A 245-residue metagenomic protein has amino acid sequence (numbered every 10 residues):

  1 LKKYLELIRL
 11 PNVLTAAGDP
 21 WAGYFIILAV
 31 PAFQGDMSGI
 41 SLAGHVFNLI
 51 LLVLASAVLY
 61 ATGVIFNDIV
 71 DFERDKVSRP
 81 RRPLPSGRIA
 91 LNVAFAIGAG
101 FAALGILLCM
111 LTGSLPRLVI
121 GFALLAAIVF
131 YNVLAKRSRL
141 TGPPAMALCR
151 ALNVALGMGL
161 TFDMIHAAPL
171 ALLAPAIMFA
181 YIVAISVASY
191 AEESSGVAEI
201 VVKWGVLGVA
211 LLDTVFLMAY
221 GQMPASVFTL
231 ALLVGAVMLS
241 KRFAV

Functional and structural regions predicted by a protein language model:
K2-L5, P11-L14, A102, V133 (+1 more regions): C-terminal membrane-associated helical module and adjoining short loops/tails
Y4, G63-F66, P85, A127 (+4 more regions): Residue-level marker of motif borders
L10, L14, A94-I97: Membrane-interface loop-to-helix entry segments
A17-V70, A102-M110, P116-Y131, L173-V183 (+1 more regions): Membrane-embedded alpha-helical segments that form the functional core of polytopic membrane enzymes, especially those
I27-P31, T112-G113, A135-K136, L160-T161 (+1 more regions): Short helix-capping/hinge motifs at transmembrane helix termini and TM-loop junctions
I50-S56, F72-I128, P144-A147, N153 (+3 more regions): Multi-pass membrane catalytic core of lipid/isoprenoid biosynthesis enzymes
V64-I89, A184-G196, A244-V245: Cytosolic, membrane-interface loops and tails of multi-pass inner-membrane proteins
